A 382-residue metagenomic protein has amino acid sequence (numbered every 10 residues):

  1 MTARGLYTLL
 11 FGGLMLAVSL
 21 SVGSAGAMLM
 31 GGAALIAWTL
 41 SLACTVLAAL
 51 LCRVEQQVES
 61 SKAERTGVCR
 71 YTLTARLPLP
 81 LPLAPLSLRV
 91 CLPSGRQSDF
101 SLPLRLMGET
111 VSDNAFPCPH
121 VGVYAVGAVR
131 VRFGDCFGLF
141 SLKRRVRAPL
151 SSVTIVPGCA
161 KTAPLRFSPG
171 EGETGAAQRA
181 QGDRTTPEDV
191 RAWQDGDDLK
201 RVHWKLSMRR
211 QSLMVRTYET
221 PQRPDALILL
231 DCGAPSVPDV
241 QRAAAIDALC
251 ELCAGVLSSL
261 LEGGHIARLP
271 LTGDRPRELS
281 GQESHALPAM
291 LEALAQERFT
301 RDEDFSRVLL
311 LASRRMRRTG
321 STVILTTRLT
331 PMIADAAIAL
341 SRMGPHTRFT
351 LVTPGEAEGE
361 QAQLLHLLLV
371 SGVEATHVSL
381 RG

Functional and structural regions predicted by a protein language model:
M1, M15, M28-M30, M107 (+6 more regions): Detector for methionine-enriched segments
M1-E55: Extracellular/lumenal glycan-associated context and N-glycosylation machinery
T2, S24-A25, G158, R179 (+3 more regions): Intrinsic-disorder/low-complexity, polar/charged segments
T2-A3, D195, S212, A244 (+3 more regions): General structural signal for secondary-structure boundaries
I36-L279, S321-L325, A339: An amphipathic, basic-hydrophobic helix/alpha-beta surface used to engage anionic, phosphate-rich ligands or surfaces
E251, S258-G382: Acidic, glycine-rich A-domain
